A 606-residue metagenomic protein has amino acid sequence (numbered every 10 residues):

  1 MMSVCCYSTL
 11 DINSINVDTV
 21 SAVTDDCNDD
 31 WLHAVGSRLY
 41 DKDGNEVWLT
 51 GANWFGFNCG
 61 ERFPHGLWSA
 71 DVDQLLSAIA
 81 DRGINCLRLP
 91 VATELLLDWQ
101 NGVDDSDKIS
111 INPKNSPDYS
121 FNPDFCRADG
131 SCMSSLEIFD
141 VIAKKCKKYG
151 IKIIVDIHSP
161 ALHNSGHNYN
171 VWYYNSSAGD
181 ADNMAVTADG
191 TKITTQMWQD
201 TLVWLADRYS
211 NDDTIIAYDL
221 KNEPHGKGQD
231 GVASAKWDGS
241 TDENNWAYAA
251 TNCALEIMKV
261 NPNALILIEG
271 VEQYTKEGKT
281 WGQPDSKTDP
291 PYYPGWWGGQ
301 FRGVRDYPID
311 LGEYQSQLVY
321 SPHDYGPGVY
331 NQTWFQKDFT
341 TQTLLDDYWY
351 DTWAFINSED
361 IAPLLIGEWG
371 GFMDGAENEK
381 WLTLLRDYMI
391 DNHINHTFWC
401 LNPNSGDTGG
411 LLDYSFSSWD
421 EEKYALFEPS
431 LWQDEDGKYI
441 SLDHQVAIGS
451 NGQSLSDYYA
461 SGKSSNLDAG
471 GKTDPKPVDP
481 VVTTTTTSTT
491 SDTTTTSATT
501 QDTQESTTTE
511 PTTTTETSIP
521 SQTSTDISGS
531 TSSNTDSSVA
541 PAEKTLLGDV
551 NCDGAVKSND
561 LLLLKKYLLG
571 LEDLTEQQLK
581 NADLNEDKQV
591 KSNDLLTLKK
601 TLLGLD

Functional and structural regions predicted by a protein language model:
C6-D11, V478-V481, T487-D606: Cellulosome-associated attachment modules in secreted, modular CAZymes
I12-C86, W99-S116, A469, D474-P477: N-terminal carbohydrate-binding accessory modules
L32, G66-L87, V91, L95-L220 (+1 more regions): An active-site-proximal structural segment forming one wall of the substrate-binding cleft that immediately precedes
N53-G60, C86, T93-L96, S159-L162 (+5 more regions): Solvent-exposed loop/turn segments at secondary-structure junctions within structured extracellular/periplasmic domains
W68, V186-G190, Q196-A217, K221-I394: Extracellular glycoside hydrolase catalytic/binding regions
T93, I157, N211, P327 (+2 more regions): Glycine-rich, acidic and aromatic/proline-enriched surface loops and short helix-turn segments that act as binding
V103-C126, T280-R302, L431: Charged, glycine/proline-rich intrinsically disordered loops and linkers
D346-A469: Substrate-binding cleft of secreted/luminal carbohydrate-active enzymes
